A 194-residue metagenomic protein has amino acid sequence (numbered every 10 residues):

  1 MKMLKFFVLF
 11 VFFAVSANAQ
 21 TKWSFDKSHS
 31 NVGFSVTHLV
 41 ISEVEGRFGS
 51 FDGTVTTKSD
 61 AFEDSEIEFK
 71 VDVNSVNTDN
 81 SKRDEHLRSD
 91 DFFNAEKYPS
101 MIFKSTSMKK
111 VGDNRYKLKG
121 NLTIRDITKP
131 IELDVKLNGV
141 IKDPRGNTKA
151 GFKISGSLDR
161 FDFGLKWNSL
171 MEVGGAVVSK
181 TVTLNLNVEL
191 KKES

Functional and structural regions predicted by a protein language model:
K2-L9: Sec-dependent signal peptide recognition, specifically the positively charged N-region followed immediately by
L9-F12, N187: Enrichment for repetitive, rod-forming helical segments
F13-A19: Sec/Tat signal peptide C-region and signal peptidase I cleavage site
A19-S194: Low-complexity, acidic/polar, glycine-enriched regions of mature
